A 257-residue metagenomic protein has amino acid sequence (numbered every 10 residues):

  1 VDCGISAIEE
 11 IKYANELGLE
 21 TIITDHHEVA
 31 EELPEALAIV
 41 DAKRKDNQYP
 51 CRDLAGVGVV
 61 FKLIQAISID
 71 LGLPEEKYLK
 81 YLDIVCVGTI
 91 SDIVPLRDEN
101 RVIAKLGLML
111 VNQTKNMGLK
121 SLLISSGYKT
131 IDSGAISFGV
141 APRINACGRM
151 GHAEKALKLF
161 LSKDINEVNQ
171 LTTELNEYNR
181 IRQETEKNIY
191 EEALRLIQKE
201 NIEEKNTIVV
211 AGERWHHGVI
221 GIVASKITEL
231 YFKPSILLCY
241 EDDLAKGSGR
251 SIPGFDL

Functional and structural regions predicted by a protein language model:
V1-C3, T24-H27, A42-R44, L63 (+4 more regions): Fold-independent oxyanion-binding glycine-rich loops and adjacent beta-strand/coil segments at enzyme active sites
V1-L33, I39-D41, E192-R195, T228: N-terminal small/polar loop signature for handling phosphorylated ligands or for N-terminal nucleophile
C3-G4, Y49-D53, H216-I220, R250: Alpha-helix N-cap/helix-initiation motif
I5, L54, E184-K187: Conserved phosphate-coordination/catalytic loops
A7, H27-E32, D46-N47, D242-A245 (+1 more regions): Short gly/pro/ser/thr-enriched loop/turn and capping motifs at secondary-structure boundaries
E10-Y13, V59-L63, I103-L106: Alpha-helical scaffold elements adjacent to nucleotide-binding pockets in ATP/GTP-utilizing enzyme cores
L17, S68-L257: Hydrophobic helix-and-loop "lid/oligomerization" segment in the mid-to-C-terminal part of catalytic domains
P34-L73, Y78-I90: Short alpha-helices
